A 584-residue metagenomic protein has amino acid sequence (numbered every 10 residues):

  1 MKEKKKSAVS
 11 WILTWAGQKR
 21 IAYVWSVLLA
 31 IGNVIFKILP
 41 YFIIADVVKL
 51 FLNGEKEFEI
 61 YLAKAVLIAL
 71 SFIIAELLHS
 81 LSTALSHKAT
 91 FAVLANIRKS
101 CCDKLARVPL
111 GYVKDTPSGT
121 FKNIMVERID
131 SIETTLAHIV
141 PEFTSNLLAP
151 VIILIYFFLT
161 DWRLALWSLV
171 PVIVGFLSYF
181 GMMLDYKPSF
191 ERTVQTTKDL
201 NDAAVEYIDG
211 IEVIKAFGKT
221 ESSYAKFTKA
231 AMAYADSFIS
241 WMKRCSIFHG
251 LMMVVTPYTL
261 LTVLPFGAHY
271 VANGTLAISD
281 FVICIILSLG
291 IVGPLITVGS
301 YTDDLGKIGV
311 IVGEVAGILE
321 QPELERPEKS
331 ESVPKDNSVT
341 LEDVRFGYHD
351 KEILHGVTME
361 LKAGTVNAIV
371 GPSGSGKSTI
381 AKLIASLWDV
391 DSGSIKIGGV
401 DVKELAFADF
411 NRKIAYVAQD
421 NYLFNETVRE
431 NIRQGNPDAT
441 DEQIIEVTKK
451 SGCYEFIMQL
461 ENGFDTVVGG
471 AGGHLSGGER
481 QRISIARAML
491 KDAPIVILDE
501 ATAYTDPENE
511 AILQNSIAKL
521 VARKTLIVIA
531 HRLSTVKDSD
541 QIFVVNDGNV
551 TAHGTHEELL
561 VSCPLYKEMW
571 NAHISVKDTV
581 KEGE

Functional and structural regions predicted by a protein language model:
M1-F36, L52, K56-K64, S82-S86 (+10 more regions): Membrane-integrated ABC transporters
K2-K4, F91, K99-I129, A203-K226 (+5 more regions): Short intracellular "coupling" helices and adjacent cytoplasmic loop segments at the cytosolic face of multi-pass
L13-I21, L110-G111, E127-L136, V140 (+8 more regions): An intracellular "coupling" helix at the cytosolic face of ABC transporter transmembrane type-1 domains
Q18, A22-N33, K64, I68 (+2 more regions): Transmembrane helices of ABC transporter permease
L28, F36-A45, S71-S118, K122 (+10 more regions): Juxtamembrane helix-loop junctions of ABC transporter transmembrane domains
S71-I74, A204, V254, F281-D304: Hydrophobic transmembrane alpha-helices
K219, K243, I291-I318: Cytosolic ends of transmembrane helices, especially the final helix of ABC transmembrane type-1 domains
P334-E584: ABC-type nucleotide-binding domain
